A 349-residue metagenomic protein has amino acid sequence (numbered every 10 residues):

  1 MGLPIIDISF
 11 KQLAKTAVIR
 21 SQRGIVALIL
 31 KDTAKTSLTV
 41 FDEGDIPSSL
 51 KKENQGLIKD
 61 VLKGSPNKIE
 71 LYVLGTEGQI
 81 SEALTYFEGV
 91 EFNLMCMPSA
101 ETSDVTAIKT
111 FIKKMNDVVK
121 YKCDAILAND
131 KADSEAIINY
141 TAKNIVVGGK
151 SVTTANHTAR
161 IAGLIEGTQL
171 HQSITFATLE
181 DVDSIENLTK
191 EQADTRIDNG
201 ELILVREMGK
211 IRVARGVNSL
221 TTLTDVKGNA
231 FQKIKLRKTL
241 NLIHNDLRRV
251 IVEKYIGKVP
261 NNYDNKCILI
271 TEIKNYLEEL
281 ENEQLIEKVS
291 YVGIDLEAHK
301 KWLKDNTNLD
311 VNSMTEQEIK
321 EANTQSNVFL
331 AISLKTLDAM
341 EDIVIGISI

Functional and structural regions predicted by a protein language model:
M1-D60, R206-I349: Structured, hydrophobic secondary-structure cores that serve as assembly/anchoring elements
I8, T33, E43, D117-V118 (+4 more regions): Short linear motifs in intrinsically disordered/low-complexity regions
Q12-T16, N54-L62, S81-A83, A162 (+2 more regions): Intrinsically disordered, low-complexity boundary segments flanking structured domains
R23-I25, E91-N93, K122-D124, K190 (+1 more regions): Short, surface-exposed beta-edge/turn micro-motifs
G56-T178: Extracellular Cys-Trp
A100, V182-I185, M340, I347: Domain-level marker for long, solvent-exposed, non-transmembrane regions
D133, D181-D183, N187-K190, N262 (+2 more regions): Alpha-helix initiation/capping motif
A142-V259: Extended basic-aromatic, gly/pro-enriched interface segments that bind polyanionic ligands
